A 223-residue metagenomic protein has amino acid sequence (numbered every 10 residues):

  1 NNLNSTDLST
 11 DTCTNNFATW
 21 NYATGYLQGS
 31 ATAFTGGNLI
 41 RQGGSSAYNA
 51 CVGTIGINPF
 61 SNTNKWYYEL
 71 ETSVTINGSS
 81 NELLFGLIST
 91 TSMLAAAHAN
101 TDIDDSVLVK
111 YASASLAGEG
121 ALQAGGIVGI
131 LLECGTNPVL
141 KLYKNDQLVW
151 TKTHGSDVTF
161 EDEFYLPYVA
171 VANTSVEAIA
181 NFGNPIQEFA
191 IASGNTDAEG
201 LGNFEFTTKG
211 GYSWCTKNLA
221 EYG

Functional and structural regions predicted by a protein language model:
N1-G223: PRY/SPRY (B30.2) beta-sandwich protein-interaction domains and their adjacent Ser/Pro/Gly-rich low-complexity linkers
